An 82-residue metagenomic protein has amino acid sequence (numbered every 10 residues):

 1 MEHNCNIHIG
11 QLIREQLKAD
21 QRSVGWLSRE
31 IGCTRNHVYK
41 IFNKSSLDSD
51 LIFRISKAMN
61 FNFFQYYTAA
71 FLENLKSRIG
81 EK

Functional and structural regions predicted by a protein language model:
M1-H8: A detector for short, charged/polar N-terminal pre-domain segments
H3, E15, Q21, K40 (+1 more regions): Short, charged recognition helix plus adjacent turn of helix-turn-helix-like nucleic-acid-binding domains
I9-E30: Short basic helix-loop element that most often maps to the first helix and adjoining turn of HTH DNA-binding modules
K18, N43-K44, K57: Residue-level detection of the helix-turn-helix DNA-binding "recognition helix"
W26, H37, Q65: Residues in the helix-turn-helix
G32-L47: Recognition helix of helix-turn-helix/homeodomain-like DNA-binding domains that insert into the DNA major groove
D50-Y66: DNA major-groove recognition helix of helix-turn-helix/homeodomain DNA-binding modules
